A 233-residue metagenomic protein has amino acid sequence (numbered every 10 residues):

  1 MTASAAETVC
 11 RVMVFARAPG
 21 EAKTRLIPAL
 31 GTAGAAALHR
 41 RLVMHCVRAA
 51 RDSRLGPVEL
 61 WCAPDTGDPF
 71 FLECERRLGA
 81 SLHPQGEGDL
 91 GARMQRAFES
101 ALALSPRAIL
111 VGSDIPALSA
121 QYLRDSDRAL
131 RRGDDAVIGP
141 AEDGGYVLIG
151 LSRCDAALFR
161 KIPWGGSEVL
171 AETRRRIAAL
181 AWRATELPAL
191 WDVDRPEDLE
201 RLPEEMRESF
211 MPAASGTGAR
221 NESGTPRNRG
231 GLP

Functional and structural regions predicted by a protein language model:
M1-L26: N-terminal nucleotide-binding beta1-loop-alpha1 segment
A5, E168-P233: Conserved alpha/beta core of the MobA/IspD/sugar-nucleotide pyrophosphorylase nucleotidyltransferase superfamily
L26-G34: Short glycine-enriched, charge-decorated loop/helix-capping segments at active-site entrances that position
H39-G56: A short, N-terminal amphipathic alpha-helix
G56-A80: Acidic donor-binding segment of Leloir-type glycosyltransferases
F71-R107, G166-V169: Short phosphate-binding loop-to-helix
V111: Catalytic metal- and UDP-sugar-binding loop of GT-A-like glycosyltransferases, i.e., residues flanking the conserved
L118-D143: Conserved donor-nucleotide/metal-binding helix-loop-beta segment in metal-dependent transferases, i.e., the alpha-helix
